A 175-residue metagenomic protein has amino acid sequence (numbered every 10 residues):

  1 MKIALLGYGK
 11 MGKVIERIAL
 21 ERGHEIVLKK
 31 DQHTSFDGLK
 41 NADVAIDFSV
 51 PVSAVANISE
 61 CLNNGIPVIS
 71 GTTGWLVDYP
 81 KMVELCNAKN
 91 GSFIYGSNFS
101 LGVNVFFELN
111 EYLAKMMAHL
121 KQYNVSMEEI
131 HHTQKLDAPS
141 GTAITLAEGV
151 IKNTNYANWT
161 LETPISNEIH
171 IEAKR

Functional and structural regions predicted by a protein language model:
K2, K10-L39, K121-R175: C-terminal substrate-binding/catalytic lobe of Rossmann-fold NAD(P)-dependent oxidoreductases
I26, V68-I69, S92-F93: Hydrophobic beta-strand scaffold residues
A45-I46, I69: N-terminal Rossmann-like NAD(P) cofactor-binding module of classical short-chain dehydrogenase/reductase
P51-T72, Y79-E84: Rossmann-fold NAD(P) dinucleotide-binding segment
T72-F93, L101-K115: Rossmann-fold NAD(P)-binding glycine/threonine-rich loop
